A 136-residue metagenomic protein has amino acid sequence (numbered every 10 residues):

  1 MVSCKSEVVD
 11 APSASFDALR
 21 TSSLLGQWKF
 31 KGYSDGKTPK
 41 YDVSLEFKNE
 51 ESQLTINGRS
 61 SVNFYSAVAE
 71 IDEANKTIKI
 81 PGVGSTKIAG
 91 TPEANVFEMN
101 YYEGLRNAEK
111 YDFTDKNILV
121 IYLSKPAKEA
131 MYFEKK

Functional and structural regions predicted by a protein language model:
C4-K136: Lipid interaction determinants
